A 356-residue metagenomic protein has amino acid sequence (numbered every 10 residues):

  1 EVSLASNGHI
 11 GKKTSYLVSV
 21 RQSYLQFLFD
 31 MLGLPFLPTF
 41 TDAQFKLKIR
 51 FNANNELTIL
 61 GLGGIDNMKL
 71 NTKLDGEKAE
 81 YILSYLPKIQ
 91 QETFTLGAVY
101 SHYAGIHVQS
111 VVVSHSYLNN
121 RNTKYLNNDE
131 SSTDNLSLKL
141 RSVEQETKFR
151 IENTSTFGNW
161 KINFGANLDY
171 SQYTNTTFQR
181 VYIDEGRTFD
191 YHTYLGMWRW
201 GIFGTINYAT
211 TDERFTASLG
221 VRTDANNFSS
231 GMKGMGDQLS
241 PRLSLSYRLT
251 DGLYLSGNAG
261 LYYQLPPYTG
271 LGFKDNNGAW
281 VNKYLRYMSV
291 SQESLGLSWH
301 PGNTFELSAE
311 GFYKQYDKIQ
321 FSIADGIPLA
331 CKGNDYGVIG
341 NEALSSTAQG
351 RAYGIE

Functional and structural regions predicted by a protein language model:
E1, V18-Q22, I59-I65, V111-Y117 (+4 more regions): Transmembrane beta-barrel strands of outer-membrane/channel proteins
E1-Q22, L34-N67, K88-Q109, H115 (+1 more regions): Transmembrane beta-barrel wall of Gram-negative outer-membrane proteins
V2-G8, F45-I49, A98-H102, F149-S155 (+4 more regions): Residues on the lipid-exposed face of transmembrane beta-strands in outer-membrane beta-barrel proteins
I10-F27, S110-L136, G196-S230, Q238-R242: Surface-exposed extracellular loop regions of Gram-negative outer-membrane beta-barrel proteins
D30-M31, E56-Y103, Q109, Y117-Q145 (+1 more regions): Flexible loop and strand-edge segments within Gram-negative outer membrane beta-barrel domains
K73-K78, T177-V181, Y247, D251-E293 (+1 more regions): Surface-exposed extracellular loop regions of Gram-negative outer-membrane beta-barrel proteins, predominantly
L140-S142, E146-E152, D190-F203, R286 (+1 more regions): Outer membrane beta-barrel strand-and-loop segments of large Gram-negative receptors, especially TonB-dependent
N163-Y254, L265-P266: Signature of Gram-negative outer-membrane beta-barrel scaffolds
